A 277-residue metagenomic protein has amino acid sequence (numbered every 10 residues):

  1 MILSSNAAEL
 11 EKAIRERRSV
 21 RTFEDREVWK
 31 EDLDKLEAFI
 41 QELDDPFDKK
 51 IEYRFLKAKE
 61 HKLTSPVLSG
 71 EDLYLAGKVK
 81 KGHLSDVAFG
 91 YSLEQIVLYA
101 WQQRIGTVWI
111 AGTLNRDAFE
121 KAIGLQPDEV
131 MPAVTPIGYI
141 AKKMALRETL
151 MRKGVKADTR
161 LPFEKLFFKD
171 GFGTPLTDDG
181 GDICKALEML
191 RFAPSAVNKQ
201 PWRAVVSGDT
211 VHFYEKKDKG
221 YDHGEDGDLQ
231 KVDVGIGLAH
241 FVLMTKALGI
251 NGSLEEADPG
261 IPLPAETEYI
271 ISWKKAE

Functional and structural regions predicted by a protein language model:
M1-E277: Acidic, surface-exposed loops and disordered segments
